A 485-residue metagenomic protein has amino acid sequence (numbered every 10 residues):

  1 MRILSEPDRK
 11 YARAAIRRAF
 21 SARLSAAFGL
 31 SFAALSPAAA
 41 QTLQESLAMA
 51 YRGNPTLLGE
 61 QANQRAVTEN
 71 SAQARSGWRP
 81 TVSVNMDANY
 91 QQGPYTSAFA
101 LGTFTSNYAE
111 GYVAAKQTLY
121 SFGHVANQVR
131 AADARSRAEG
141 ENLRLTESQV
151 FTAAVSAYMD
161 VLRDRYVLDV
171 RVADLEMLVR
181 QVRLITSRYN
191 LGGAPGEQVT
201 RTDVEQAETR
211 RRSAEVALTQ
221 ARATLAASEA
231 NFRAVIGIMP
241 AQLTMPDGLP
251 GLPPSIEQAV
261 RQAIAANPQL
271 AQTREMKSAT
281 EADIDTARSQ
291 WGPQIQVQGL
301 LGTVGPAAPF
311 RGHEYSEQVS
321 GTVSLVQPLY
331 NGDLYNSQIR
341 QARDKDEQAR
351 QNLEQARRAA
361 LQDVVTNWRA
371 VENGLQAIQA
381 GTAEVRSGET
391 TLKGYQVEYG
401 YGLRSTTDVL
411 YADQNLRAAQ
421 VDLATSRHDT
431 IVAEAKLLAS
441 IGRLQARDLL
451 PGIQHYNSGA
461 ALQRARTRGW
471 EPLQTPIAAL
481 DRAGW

Functional and structural regions predicted by a protein language model:
R2, P7-K10, E147-Q262, N367-A370 (+5 more regions): Periplasmic alpha-helical coiled-coil/stalk elements that build and connect Gram-negative outer-membrane
R2-I3, A12, I16, Q92 (+1 more regions): Acidic, low-complexity, intrinsically disordered peripheral segments
A38-D87, G93, T118-L119, G196-R201 (+6 more regions): Bacterial Sec-pathway N-terminal export signals of envelope proteins
A48-L58, R65-P80, V113-A131, E141-S148 (+8 more regions): A glycine-/polar-enriched beta->alpha junction
S76, S213-I238, V385-A446, G469-P476: Short segments within alpha-helical structural elements
V84-Y90, V297-T303: Transmembrane beta-barrel strands of outer-membrane/channel proteins
Y90-T96, S121-G123, G305-P309, N331-D333: Gram-negative outer-membrane beta-barrel proteins
N107-G111, Y315-V319: Residues that define the transmembrane beta-barrel architecture of outer-membrane proteins
